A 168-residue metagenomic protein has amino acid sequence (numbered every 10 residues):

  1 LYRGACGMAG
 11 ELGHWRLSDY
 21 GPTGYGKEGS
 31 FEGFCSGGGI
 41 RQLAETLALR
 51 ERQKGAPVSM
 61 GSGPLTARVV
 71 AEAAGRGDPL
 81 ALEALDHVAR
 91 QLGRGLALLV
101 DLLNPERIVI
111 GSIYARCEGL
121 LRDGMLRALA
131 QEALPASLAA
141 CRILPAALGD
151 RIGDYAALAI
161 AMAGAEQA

Functional and structural regions predicted by a protein language model:
L1-G7, R50: Bacterial carbohydrate/catabolite-sensing allosteric modules
C6-Y20: A short, polar/charged loop-to-alpha-helix boundary motif
D19-A168: ATP-binding/phosphotransfer module of carbohydrate and carboxylate kinases, centering on a glycine-rich
